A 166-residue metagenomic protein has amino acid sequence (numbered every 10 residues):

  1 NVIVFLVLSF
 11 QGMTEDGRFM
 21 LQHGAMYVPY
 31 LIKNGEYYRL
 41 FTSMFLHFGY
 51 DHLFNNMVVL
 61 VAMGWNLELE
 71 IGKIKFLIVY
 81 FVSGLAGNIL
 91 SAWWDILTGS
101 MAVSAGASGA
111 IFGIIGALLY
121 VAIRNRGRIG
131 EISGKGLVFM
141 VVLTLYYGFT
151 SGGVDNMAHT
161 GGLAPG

Functional and structural regions predicted by a protein language model:
N1-G166: A detector for small-residue-rich transmembrane helices and their helix-helix packing motifs
